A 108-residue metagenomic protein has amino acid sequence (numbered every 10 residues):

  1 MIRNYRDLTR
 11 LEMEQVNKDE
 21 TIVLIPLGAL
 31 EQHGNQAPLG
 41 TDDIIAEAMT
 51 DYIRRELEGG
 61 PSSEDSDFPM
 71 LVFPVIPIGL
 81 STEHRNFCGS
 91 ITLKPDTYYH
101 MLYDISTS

Functional and structural regions predicted by a protein language model:
I2-S108: N-terminal catalytic or cofactor-binding beta/alpha core of small enzyme domains
